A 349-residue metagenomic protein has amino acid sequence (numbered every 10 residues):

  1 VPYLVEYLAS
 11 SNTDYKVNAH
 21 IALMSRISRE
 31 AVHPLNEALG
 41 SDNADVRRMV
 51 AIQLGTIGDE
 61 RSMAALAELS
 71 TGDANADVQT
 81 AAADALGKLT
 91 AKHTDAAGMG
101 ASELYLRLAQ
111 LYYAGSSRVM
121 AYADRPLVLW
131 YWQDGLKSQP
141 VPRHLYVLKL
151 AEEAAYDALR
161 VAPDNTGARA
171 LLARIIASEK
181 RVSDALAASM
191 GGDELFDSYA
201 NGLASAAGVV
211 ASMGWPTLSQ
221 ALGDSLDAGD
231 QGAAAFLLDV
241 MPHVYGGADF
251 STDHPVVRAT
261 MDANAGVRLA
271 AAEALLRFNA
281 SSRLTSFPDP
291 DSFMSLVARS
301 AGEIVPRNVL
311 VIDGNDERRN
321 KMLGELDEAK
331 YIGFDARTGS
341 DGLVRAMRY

Functional and structural regions predicted by a protein language model:
V1, E6-A9, D14-R29, H33-E37 (+7 more regions): Structural detector for internal amphipathic alpha-helices that build alpha-solenoid repeat scaffolds
V1-A9, S28-G40, D59-T71, D95-L106 (+4 more regions): Amphipathic alpha-helical scaffolding segments comprising HEAT/armadillo-like alpha-solenoid repeats
L8, L39, S70-A74, T90 (+5 more regions): A conserved position within tetratricopeptide repeats
S11-T13, D42-N43, A74-N75, D227-D230 (+2 more regions): Short inter-helical turns and helix N-cap capping residues of alpha-solenoid HEAT/ARM repeat scaffolds
N43, S62, P163-A168, N264: Residue-level recognition of tetratricopeptide repeat
A97-E103, R107-D157, S178-P216, S251 (+1 more regions): Short coil/linker segments at helix-helix boundaries
D316-F334: Two-component/phosphorelay signaling modules centered on CheY-like receiver
D335-Y349: Acidic, metal-coordinating helix/loop segments flanking the phosphotransfer/catalytic sites of two-component signaling
